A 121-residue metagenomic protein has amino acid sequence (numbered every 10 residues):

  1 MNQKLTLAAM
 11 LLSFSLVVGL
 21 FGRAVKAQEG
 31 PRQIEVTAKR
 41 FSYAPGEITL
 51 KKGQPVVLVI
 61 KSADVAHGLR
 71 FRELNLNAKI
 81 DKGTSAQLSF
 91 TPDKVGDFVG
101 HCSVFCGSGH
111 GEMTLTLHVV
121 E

Functional and structural regions predicted by a protein language model:
M1-L11: Bacterial N-terminal signal peptides that target proteins for export
A9-G19: Bacterial N-terminal signal peptides
R23-K26, K82-E121: Extracellular/periplasmic metallocenter environments
E29-P55: N-terminal edge beta-strand
A38-G46, F71-N75, G83-Q87, G100-H101: N-terminal post-signal-peptidase region of extra-cytosolic proteins
K39-F41, G53-P55, K61-V65, L74 (+3 more regions): Solvent-exposed coil/turn segments that connect beta secondary-structure elements in extracytoplasmic/periplasmic
A63-K82, S108-L115: Histidine- and aromatic-enriched segments that form or immediately flank copper-ligand environments
